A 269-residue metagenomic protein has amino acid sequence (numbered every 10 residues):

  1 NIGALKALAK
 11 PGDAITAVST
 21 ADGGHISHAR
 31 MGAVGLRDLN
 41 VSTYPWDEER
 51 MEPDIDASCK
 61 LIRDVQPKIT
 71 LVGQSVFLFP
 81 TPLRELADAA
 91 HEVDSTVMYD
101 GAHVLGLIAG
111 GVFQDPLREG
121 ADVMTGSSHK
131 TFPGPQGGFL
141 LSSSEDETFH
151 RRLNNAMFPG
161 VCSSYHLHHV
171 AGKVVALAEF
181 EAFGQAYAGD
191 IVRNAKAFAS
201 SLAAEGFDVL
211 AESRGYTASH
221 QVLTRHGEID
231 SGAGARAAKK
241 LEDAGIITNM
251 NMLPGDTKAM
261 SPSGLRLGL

Functional and structural regions predicted by a protein language model:
N1-E205: Conserved PLP-enzyme active-site core in the AAT-like
D38, G137, Q221, G264-R266: Broad gene-expression machinery/nucleic-acid interaction feature
V112, G268-L269: Short helix/strand-bridging catalytic loops that position acidic/His residues to coordinate divalent metals and engage
L141, L223-R225, G268: Short hydrophobic/aromatic beta-strand micro-patches that form the beta-sheet surface supporting nucleotide- or nucleic
L177, A188, V192-A238, T248-S263: Conserved small-domain helix->loop->beta segment predominantly found in fold-type I
L241, L267: Hydrophobic, well-ordered secondary-structure elements that form the walls of internal hydrophobic environments
G245: Glycine-centered, phosphate/nucleic-acid-interacting loop/turn motifs that mediate DNA/RNA or nucleotide
